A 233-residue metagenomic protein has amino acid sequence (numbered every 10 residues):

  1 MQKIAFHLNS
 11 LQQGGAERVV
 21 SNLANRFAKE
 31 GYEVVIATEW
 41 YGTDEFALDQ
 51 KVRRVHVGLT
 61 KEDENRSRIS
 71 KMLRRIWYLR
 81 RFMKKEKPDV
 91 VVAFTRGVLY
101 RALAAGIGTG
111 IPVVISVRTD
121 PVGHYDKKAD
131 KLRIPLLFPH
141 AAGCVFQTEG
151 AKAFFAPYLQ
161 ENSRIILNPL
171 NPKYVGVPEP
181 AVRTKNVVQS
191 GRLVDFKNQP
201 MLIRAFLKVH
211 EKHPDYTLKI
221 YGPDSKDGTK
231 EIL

Functional and structural regions predicted by a protein language model:
M1-K3, K173-V187, H210-H213: Nucleotide-sugar donor-binding and catalytic loop/hinge architecture of NDP-sugar-dependent glycosyltransferases
F6-G14, R18-V20, R26-R66, F154-A156 (+1 more regions): N-terminal strand-loop element at the rim of the active site of nucleotide-sugar-dependent glycosyltransferases
E17-N22, K185, V194-E211, E231: A conserved mid-protein helix/loop that constitutes part of the nucleotide-sugar donor-binding site
E45-A47, K212, K219-L233: Short, structured helix-loop element that forms part of the nucleotide-activated donor/catalytic region
E64-V90, Y100, A104, K128-L132 (+2 more regions): An amphipathic, basic-hydrophobic alpha-helix
I69-W77, T109-P112, T119-H140, F146-Q147 (+1 more regions): Nucleotide-sugar donor phosphate/pyrophosphate-binding loop at the beta->alpha transition of glycosyltransferases
A93-L99, V117: Short His-centered aromatic/hydrophobic patch
G150, P169: Carbohydrate-associated surface elements
